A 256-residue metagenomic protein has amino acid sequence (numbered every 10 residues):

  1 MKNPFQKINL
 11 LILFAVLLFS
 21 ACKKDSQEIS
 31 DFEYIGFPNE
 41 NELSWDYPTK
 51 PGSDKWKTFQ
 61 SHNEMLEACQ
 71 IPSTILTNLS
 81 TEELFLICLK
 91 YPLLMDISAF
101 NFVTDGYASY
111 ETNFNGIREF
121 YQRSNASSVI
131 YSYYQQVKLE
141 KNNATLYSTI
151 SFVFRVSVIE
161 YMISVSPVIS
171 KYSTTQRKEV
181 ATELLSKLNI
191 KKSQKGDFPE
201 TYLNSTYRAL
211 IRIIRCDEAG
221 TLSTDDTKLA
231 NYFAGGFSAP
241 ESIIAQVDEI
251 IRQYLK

Functional and structural regions predicted by a protein language model:
M1-S20: Sec-dependent bacterial lipoprotein signal peptides
K2, G36, D46-T49: Selective for proline/serine-rich intrinsically disordered segments in cytosolic/nuclear regulatory regions
I8, E40-E42: Residue-level detector of functional hotspots within protein domains
F19-E40: Bacterial Sec-dependent N-terminal signal peptides
W45-K55, F59-K256: Non-catalytic all-alpha helical scaffold/repeat segments
